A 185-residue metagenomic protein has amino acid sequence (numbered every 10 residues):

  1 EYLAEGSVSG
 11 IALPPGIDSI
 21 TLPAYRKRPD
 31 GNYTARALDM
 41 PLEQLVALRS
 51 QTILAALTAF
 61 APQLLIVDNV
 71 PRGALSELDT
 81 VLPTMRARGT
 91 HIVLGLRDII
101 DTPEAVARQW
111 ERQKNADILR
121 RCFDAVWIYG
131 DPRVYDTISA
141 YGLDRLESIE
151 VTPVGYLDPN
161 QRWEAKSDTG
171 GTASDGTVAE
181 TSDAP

Functional and structural regions predicted by a protein language model:
Y2-Q44, L48-S50, A55: Conserved nucleotide-sugar phosphate-binding/catalytic loop shared by glycosyltransferases and other
G16-I17, P62, G89, C122-D124 (+1 more regions): Short, well-ordered alpha-helix to beta-strand connector turns
L54-L75: Short N-terminal targeting/anchoring amphipathic segment
I66, V93-G95, W127: Structural motif
L75-M85: Short Gly/Thr/Asp-enriched flexible loops that form oxyanion-binding sites at enzyme active sites
P83-I99: Active-site proximal beta-strand in glycosyltransferases
R97-P185: A nucleotide-sugar donor-handling region in carbohydrate enzymes
